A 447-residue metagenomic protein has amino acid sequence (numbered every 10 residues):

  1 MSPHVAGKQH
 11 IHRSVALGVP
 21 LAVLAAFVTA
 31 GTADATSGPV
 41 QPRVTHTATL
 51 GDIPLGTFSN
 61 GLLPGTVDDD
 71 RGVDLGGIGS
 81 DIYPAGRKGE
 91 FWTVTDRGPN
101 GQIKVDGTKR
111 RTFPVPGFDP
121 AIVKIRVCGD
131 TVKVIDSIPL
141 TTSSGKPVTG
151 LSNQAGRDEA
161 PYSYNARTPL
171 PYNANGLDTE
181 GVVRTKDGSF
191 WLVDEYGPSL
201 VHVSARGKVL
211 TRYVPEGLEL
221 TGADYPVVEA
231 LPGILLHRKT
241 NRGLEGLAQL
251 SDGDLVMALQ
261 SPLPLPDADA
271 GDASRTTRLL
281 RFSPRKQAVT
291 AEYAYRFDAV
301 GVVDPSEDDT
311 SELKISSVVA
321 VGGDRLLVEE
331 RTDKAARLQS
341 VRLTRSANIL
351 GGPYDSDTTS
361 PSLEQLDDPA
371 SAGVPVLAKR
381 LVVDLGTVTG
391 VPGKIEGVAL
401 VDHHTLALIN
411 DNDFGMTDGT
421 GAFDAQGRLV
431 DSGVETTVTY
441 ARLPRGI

Functional and structural regions predicted by a protein language model:
S2-A35: Secretory targeting and sorting signals
A35-I447: Sequence/structural signature of beta-propeller domains
